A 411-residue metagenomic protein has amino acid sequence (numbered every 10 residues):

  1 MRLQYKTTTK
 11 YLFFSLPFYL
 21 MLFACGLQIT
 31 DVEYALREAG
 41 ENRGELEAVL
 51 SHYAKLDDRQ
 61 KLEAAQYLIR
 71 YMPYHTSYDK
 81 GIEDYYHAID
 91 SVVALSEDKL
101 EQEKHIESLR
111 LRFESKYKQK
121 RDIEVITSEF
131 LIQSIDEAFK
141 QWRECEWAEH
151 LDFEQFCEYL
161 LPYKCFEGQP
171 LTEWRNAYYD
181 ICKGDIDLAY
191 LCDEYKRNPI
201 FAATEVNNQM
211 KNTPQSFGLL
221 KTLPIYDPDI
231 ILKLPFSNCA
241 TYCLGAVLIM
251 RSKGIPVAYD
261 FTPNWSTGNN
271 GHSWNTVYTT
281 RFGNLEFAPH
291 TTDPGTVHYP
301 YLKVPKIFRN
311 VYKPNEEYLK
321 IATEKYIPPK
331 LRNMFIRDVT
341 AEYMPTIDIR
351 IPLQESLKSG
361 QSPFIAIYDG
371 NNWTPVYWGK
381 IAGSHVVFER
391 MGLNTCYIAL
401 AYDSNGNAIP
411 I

Functional and structural regions predicted by a protein language model:
D31-E33, A54-K55, A189-Q209, G218-D229 (+1 more regions): Hydrophobic/aromatic-rich core segments of domains that either
A48, R59-L234: Secondary-structure boundary elements
I347-E355: A short, amphipathic beta-strand motif
S356-N372: Short, ordered, surface-exposed loop/turn motifs in non-cytosolic proteins
N371-H385: Short, acidic Ser/Thr/Gly-rich low-complexity loop/linker segments typical of extracellular and cell-surface proteins
H385-N405: Short Pro-Gly-centered beta-turn/loop motif in secreted/extracellular proteins
N405-I411: Edge beta-strands of extracellular beta-sandwich domains
